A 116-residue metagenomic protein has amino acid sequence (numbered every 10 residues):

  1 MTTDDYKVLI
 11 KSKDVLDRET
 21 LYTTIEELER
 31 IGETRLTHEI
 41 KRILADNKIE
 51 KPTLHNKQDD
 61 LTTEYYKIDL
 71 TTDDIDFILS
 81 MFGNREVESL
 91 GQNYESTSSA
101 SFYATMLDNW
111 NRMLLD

Functional and structural regions predicted by a protein language model:
M1-L44: Short terminal alpha-helical segments
Y6, Y22, Y65-Y66, Y94 (+1 more regions): Sequence-level detector for tyrosine residue identity
V8, V15, T20, E27 (+6 more regions): Acidic/proline-rich low-complexity IDRs
E19, H38, D73-D76, S101: Generic alpha-helical secondary structure signal
D46-S99: Acidic, low-complexity, intrinsically disordered interaction modules
E88-D116: Short, compact, well-ordered microdomains
